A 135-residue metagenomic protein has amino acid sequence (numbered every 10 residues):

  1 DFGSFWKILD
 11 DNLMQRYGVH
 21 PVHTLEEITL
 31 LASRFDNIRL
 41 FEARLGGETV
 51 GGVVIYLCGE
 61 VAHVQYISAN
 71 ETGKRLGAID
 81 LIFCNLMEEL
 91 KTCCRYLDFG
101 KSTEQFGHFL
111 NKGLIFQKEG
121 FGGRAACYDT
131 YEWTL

Functional and structural regions predicted by a protein language model:
D1-G73, L90, W133: A conserved beta-strand-loop-helix scaffold within acyl/acetyltransferase catalytic domains
A69-G77, T103-H108: Short, contiguous acidic/charged loop-to-helix segments that flank catalytic cores in large enzymes
K74-E88: Conserved acetyl-CoA-binding loop-helix of GNAT-fold acetyltransferases
T92-C94: Short, high-confidence coil segments that cap the C-terminus of an alpha-helix and link into the following beta-strand
Y96-L135: Active-site/acyl-donor-binding loops of N-acyltransferases
